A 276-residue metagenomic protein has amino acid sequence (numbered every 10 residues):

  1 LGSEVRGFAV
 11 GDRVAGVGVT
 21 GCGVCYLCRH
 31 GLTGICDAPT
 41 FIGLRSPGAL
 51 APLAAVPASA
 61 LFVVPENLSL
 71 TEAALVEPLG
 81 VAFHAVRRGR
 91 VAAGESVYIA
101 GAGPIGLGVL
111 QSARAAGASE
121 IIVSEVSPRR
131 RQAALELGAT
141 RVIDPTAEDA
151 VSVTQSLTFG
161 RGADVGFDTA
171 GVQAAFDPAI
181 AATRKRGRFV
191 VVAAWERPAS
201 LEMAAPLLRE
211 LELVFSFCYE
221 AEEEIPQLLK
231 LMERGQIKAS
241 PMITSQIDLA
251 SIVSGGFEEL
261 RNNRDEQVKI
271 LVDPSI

Functional and structural regions predicted by a protein language model:
L1-S3, V19, T33, A102 (+1 more regions): Short, surface-exposed secondary-structure boundary micro-motifs
L1-Y26, P65-N67: Glycine-rich beta-strand-centered segment in the early N-terminal region that forms part of a ligand/cofactor-binding
V14-A15, V97, F189: Generic structural signal for buried aliphatic residues
C22-A100: NAD(P)H dinucleotide-binding glycine-rich loop of Rossmann-like/cofactor-binding domains, especially the beta1-alpha1
L68-E148, S152: Mid-domain Rossmann-like dinucleotide-binding core that forms the NAD(H)/NADP(H) cofactor-binding site
G89, I105, Q132-E212, S254: Glycine-rich cofactor phosphate-binding loops and adjacent beta1-alpha1 units of small-molecule cofactor enzyme domains
D177-A181, I225-I276: C-terminal hydrophobic helical "lid"/dimerization subdomain of Rossmann-like NAD(P)H-dependent oxidoreductases
R188-V190, L201-M242, N263: Rossmann-fold dehydrogenase core element
